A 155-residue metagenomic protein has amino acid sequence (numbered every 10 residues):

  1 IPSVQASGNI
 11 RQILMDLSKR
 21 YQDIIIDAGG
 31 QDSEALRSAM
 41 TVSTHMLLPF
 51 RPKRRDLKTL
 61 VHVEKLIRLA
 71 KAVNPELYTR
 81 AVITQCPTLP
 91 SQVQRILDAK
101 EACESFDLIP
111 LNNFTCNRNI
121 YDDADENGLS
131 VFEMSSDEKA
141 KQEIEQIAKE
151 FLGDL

Functional and structural regions predicted by a protein language model:
I1-I26, G30, E34, V73 (+2 more regions): P-loop/Walker-type NTP enzyme "switch/lid" segment
D16, S33-R54: Inter-motif core of Ras-like GTPase G domains
I26, L48, A81-I83: Structural beta-sheet core signal
K58-E76, T84, T88: Conserved C-terminal guanine-recognition region of P-loop GTPase G domains, centered on the G4
K65, Q94-K100: Charged helix-capping and loop-helix junction motifs
P87, A99-L129: Beta-strand-loop-alpha "switch" segments that mediate conformational coupling across diverse proteins
Y121-A148: Inter-lobe coupling/hinge region of RecA-like P-loop helicase motors
